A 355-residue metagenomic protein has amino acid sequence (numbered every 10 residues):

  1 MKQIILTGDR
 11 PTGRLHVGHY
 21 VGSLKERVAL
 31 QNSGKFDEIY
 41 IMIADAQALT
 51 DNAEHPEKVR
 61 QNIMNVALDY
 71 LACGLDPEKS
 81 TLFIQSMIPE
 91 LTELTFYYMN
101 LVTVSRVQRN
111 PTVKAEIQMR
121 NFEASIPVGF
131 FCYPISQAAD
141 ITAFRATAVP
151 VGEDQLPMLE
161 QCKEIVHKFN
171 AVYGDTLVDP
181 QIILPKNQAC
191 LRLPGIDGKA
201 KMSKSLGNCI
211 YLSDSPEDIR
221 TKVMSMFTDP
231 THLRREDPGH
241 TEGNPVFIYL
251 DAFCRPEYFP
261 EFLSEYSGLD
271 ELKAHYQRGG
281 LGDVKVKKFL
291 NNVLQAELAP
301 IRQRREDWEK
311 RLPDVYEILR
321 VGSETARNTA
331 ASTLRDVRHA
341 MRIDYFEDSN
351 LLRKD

Functional and structural regions predicted by a protein language model:
M1-Q3, F346-E347: Extreme N-terminus of proteins, especially the signal/transit-peptide cleavage junction and the first residues
K2-A139, E257, A296-L298, R302 (+1 more regions): N-terminal Rossmann-like or analogous alpha/beta NTP/dinucleotide-binding catalytic cores that position adenine
P11, V149-P150, N208: A generic structural motif
S80-Q85, F144-E153, Y249: Phosphate-binding beta-loop-alpha motif at adenosine-nucleotide cofactor sites
V113-A115, M119-F169, Y173, P194-G195: Internal, conserved structured core segments that host functional sites
P157, K163-D355: Conserved nucleotide- and phosphate/pyrophosphate-binding catalytic cores in adenylate/nucleotidyl-handling enzymes
